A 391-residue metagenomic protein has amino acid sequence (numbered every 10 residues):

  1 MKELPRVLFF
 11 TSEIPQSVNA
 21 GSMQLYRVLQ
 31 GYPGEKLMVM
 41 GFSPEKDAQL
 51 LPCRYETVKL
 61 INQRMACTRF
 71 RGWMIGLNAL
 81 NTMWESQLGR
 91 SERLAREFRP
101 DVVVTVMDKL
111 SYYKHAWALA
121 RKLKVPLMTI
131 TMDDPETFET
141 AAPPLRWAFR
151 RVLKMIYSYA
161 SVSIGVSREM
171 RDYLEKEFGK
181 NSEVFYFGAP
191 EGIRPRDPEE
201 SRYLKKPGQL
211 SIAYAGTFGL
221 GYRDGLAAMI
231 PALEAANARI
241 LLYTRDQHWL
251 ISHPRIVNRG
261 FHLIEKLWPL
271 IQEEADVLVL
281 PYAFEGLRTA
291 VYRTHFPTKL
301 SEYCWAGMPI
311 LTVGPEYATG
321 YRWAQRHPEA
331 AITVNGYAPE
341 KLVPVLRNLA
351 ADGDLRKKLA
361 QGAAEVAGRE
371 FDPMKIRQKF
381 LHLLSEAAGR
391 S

Functional and structural regions predicted by a protein language model:
M1-K59, P231-A236: N-terminal subdomain of nucleotide-sugar transferases
V18, W84-L88, V103-L123, T129-T131: An aromatic- and histidine-rich active-site surface loop
S43, I156-S182, Y321-R322, F380: A short, active-site helix/loop in glycosyltransferases that binds the activated sugar's phosphate group
E92, K114, A118-K122, P144-S163: Membrane-proximal helix-turn-helix segments that form the acceptor-binding/catalytic region of lipid-linked
E169, F187-G188: Carbohydrate-associated surface elements
E191-I193, S201-S252, N258-W268: Conserved catalytic-core segment of nucleotide-activated headgroup transferases in glycan assembly
L220-G225, I264-C304, I310-Q325: Nucleotide-sugar-dependent
G336-V343, D354-L384: A charged, aromatic-enriched C-terminal amphipathic alpha-helix characteristic of glycosyltransferases across folds
